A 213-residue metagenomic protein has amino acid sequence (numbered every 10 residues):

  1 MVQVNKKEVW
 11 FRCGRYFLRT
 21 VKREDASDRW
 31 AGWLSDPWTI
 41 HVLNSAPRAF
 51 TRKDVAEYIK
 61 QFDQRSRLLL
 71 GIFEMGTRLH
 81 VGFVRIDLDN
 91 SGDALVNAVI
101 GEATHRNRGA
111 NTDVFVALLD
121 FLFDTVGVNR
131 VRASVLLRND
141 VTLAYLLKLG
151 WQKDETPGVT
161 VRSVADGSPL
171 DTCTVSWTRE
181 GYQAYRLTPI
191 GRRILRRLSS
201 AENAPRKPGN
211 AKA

Functional and structural regions predicted by a protein language model:
M1-A26, G32-D36, L69, M75-A213: Acyl-donor (CoA/ACP) binding surface of acyl/acetyltransferases
Q3-N5, V55-Y58: A generic local structural motif
W38-E57: Conserved GNAT-fold acetyl-CoA-binding loop/helix
H41-L43, R67-L70: Short N-terminal amphipathic alpha-helices
V42-A46, F62, H105-R106, N129-R130: Short, contiguous strand/loop micro-motifs
E57-K60, V161-S163: Short, P/G- and charge-enriched loop/turn segments at secondary-structure junctions
K60-S66: Short loop/turn motifs at secondary-structure junctions and domain boundaries
